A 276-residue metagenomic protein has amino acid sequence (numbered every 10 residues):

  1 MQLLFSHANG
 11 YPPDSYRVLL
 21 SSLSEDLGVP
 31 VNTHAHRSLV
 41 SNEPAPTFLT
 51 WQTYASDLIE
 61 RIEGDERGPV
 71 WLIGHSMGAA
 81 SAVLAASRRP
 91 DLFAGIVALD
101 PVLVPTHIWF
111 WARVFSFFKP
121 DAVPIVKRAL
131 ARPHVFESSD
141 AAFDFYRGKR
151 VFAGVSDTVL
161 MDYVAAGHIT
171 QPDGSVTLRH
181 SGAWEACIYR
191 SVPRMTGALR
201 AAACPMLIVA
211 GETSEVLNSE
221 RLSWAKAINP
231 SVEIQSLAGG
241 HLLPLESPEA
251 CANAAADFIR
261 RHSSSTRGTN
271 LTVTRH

Functional and structural regions predicted by a protein language model:
M1-P44: Conserved HGGG/HGGXW glycine-rich cap/lid loop of the alpha/beta-hydrolase fold
L4-A8, H75, A210: The conserved beta1-alpha1 loop
N9, E212-S214, G239-G240: Acidic beta-to-alpha connecting loop that harbors the catalytic carboxylate
A35-I73, L103, A112-V114, N253: Active-site loop/oxyanion-hole signature of alpha/beta-hydrolase fold enzymes
G68-F110: Conserved hydrolase catalytic core segment
I96-V135: Flexible "cap/lid" loop of the alpha/beta hydrolase fold
T158, G167-A227: Conserved serine/cysteine hydrolase catalytic core
G239-P248: Catalytic histidine-centered segment of alpha/beta-hydrolase-like enzymes
